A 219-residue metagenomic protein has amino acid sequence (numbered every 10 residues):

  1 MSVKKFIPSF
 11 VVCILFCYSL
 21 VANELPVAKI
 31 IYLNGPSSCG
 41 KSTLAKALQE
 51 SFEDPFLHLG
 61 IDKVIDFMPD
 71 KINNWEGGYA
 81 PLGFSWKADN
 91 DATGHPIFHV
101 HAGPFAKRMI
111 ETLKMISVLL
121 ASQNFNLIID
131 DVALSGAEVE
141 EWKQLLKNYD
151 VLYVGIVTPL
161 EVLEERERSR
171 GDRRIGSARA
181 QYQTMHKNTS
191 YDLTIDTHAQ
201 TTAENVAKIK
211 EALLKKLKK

Functional and structural regions predicted by a protein language model:
L33: Hydrophobic anchor at the beta1->P-loop junction of P-loop NTPases
P36: P-loop (Walker A) phosphate-binding loop of NTP-binding proteins
C39: ATP-binding Walker
S42: Walker A/P-loop
E50-R108: Conserved substrate/cofactor phosphate-moiety recognition/catalytic segment in nucleotide-dependent phosphotransferases
S117-G171: ATP-dependent NMP and nucleoside kinases share a basic, alpha-helical "lid"
L160, E165-E211, K215-K219: Small-molecule kinase domains that catalyze NTP-dependent phosphoryl transfer to phosphate-bearing small molecules
